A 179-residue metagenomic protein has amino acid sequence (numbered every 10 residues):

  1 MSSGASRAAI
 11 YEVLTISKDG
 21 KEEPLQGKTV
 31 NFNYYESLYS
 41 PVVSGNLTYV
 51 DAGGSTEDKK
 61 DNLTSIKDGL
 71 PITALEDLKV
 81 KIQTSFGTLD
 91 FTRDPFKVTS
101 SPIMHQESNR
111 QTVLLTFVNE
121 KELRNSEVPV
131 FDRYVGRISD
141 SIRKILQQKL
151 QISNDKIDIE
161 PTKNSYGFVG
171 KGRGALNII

Functional and structural regions predicted by a protein language model:
M1-E127: Assembly/oligomerization scaffold segments
M104-I179: Charged- and aromatic-enriched interaction segments used to assemble and dock large macromolecular complexes
